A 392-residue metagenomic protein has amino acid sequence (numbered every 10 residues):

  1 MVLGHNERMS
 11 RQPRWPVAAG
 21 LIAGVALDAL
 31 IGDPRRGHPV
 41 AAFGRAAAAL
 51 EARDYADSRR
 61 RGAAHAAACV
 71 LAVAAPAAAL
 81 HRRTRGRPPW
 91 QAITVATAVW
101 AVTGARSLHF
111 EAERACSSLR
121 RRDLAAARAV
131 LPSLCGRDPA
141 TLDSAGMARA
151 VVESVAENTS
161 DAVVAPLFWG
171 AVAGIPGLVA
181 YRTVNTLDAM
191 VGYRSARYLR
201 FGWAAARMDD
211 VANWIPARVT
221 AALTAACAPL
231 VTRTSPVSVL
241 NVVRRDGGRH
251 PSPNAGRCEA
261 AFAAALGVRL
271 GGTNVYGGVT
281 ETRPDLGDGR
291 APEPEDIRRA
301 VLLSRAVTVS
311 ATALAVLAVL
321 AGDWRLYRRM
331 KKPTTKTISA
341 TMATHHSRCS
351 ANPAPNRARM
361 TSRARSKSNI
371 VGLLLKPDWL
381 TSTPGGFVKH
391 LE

Functional and structural regions predicted by a protein language model:
M1-A343, A351, L373-D378, F387-L391: Short amphipathic, positively biased membrane-proximal segments that drive organelle/inner-membrane targeting
T334-A343, N356-S366: Short alpha-helix boundary/capping segments
S368, W379-T381: Intrinsic low-complexity, disordered N-terminal segments enriched in polar/charged/small residues
